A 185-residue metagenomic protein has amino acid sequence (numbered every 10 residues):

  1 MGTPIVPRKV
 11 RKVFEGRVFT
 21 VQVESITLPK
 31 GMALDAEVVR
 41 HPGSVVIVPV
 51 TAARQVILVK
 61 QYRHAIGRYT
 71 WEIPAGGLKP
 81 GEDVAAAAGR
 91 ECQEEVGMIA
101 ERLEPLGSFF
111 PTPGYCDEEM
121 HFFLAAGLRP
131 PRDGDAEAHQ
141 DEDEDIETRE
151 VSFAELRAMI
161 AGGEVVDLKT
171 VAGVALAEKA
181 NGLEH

Functional and structural regions predicted by a protein language model:
M1-R11: A short, amphipathic edge element
K9-V46, T51-A53: Acidic, metal-coordinating catalytic segment for phosphate/diphosphate chemistry, firing primarily on the Nudix
G16, A65, T112-Y115: Short glycine/serine/proline-enriched coil/turn segments at secondary-structure junctions
T20-E24, Y69, E119-H121: Short beta-strand micro-motifs in enzyme catalytic cores
K30, T51-A53, Y62, A126-P130 (+2 more regions): Short loop segments at secondary-structure junctions
L34, G43-V46, G77-D167: Unchanged
H41-R68, E72: A glycine-rich, hydrophobic loop/mini-helix early in the fold
L156-H185: Long hydrophobic alpha-helical segments typical of transmembrane helices together with their membrane-interfacial
